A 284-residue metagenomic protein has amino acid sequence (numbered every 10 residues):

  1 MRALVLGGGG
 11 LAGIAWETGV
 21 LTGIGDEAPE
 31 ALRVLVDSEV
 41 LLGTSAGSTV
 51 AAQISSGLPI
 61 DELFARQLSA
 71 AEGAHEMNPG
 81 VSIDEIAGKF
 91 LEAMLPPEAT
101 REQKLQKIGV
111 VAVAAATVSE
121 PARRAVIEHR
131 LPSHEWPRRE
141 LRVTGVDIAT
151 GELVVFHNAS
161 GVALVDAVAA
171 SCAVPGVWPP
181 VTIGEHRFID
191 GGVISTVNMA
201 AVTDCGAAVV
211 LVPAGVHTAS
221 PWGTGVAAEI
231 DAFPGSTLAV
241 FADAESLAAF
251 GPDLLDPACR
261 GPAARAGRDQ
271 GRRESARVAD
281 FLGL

Functional and structural regions predicted by a protein language model:
M1-T44, T49-L284: Patatin-like phospholipase
